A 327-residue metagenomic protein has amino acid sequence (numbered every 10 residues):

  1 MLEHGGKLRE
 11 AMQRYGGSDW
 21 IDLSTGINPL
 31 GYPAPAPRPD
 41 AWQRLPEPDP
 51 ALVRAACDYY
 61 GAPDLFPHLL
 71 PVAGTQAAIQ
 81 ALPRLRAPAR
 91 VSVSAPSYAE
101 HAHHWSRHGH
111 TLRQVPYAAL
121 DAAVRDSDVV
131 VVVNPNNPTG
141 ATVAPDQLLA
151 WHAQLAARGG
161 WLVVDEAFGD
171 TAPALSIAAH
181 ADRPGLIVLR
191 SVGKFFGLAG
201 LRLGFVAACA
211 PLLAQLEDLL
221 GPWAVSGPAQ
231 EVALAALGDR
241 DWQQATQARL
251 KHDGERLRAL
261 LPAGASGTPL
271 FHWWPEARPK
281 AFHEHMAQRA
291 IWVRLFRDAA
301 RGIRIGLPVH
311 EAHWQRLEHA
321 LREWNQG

Functional and structural regions predicted by a protein language model:
M1-D58: N-terminal "arm"/small-domain region of PLP-dependent enzymes with the aminotransferase-like
G26-Y32, N134-T139, G169, K194: Short glycine-rich anion-binding loops that position phosphate/pyrophosphate groups of nucleotides and phosphorylated
A41-A156, V163, F168-I187, A233: Conserved core of the PLP fold type I
A144-D146, Q288, D298-G327: PLP-dependent enzyme catalytic core of the Aspartate aminotransferase-like
Q147-W151, I177, L257, F282 (+1 more regions): A general structural detector for well-ordered alpha-helical segments in enzyme core domains, enriched
G185-A265: PLP-dependent aminotransferase class I/II
L260-R289, L295-D298, L307, E311: Conserved PLP-binding catalytic core of the aspartate aminotransferase-like
